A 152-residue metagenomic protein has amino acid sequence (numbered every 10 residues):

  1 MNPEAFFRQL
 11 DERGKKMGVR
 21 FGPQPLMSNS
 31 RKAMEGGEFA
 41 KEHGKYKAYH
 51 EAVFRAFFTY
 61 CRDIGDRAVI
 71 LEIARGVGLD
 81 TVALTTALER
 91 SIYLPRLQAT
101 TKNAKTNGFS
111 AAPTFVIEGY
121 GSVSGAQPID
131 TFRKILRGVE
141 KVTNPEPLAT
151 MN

Functional and structural regions predicted by a protein language model:
M1-Y60, P147: Structural alpha/beta surface segment adjacent to cysteine/selenocysteine redox centers across thiol/disulfide enzymes
E38, K45-A48, A52-N152: C-terminal cap of thioredoxin/glutaredoxin-like
